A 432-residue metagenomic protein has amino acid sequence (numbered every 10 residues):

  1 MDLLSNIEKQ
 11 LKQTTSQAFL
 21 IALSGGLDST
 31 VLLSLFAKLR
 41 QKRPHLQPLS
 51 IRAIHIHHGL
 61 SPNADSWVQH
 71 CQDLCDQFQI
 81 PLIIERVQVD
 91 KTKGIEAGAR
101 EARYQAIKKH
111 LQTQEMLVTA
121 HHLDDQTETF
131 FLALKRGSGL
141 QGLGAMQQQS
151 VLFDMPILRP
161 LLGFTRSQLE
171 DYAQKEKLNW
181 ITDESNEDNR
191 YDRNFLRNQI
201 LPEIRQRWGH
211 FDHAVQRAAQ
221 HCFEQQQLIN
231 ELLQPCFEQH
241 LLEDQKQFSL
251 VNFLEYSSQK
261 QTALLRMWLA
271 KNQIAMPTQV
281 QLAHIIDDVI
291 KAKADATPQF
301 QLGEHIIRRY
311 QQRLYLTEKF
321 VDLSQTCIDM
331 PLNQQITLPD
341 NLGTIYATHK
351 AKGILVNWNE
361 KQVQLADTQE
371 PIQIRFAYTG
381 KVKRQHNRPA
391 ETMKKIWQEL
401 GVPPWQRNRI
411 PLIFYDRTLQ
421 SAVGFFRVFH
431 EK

Functional and structural regions predicted by a protein language model:
M1-P202, E231: Core alpha/beta nucleotide-donor-binding catalytic domains of modification enzymes
L3-D28, P48, V87-V89, A102 (+2 more regions): AMP-forming adenylation/ATP pyrophosphatase catalytic core
L39, E176, E203-R207, Q225 (+1 more regions): Change "in soluble alpha/beta enzymes" to "in soluble alpha/beta proteins
D76, Q174, Q206, A270 (+1 more regions): Short polybasic/polar patches that bind polyanions
Q126, A214, K260-L264: Residue-level detector of well-ordered alpha-helical segments, enriched for hydrophobic/aromatic packing positions
E187-N194, V215-F223: Internal, active-site/partner-interface "lid" segment
N198-Q199, E203-V215: Conserved anion/nucleotide-ligand pocket segment
